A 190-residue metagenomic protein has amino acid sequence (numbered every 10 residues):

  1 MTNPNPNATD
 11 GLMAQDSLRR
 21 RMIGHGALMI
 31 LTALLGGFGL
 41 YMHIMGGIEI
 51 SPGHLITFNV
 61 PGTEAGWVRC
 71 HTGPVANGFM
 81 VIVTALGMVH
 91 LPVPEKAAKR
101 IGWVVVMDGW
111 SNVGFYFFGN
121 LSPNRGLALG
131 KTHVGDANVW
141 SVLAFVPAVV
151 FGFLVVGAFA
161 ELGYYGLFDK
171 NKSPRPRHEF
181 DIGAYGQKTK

Functional and structural regions predicted by a protein language model:
M1-D16, I56-N59, A128-T132, D169-K190: Extramembrane terminal tails and long inter-domain/linker segments of multi-pass membrane proteins
T2-Q15, N77-I101: Cytoplasmic juxtamembrane interface segments
M13-A27, P61-E64, V68, E95-G102 (+1 more regions): Membrane-water interface of alpha-helical transmembrane segments
I23-M45, A65-M88, W103-L121, P147-G163: Hydrophobic cores of alpha-helical transmembrane segments in multi-pass integral membrane proteins
E49-A65: Perimembrane loop-to-helix junctions flanking transmembrane segments
M88-W110, N171-K190: Cytoplasmic juxtamembrane regions at transmembrane-helix boundaries
L127-L143: Short, membrane-exposed interhelical loops at transmembrane-helix boundaries
W140-A184, K190: C-terminal or internal capping secondary-structure element at the end of a domain, subdomain, or sheet
